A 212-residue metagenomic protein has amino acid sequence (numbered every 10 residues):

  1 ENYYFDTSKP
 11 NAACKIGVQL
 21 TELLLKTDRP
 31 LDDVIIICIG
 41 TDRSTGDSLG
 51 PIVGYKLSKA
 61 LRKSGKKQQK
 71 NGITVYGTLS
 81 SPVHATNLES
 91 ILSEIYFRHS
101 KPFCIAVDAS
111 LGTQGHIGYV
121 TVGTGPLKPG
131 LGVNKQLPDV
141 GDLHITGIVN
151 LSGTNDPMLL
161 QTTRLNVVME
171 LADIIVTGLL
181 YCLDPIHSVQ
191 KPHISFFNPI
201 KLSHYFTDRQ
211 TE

Functional and structural regions predicted by a protein language model:
E1-C104, A109-E212: N-terminal catalytic or cofactor-binding beta/alpha core of small enzyme domains
